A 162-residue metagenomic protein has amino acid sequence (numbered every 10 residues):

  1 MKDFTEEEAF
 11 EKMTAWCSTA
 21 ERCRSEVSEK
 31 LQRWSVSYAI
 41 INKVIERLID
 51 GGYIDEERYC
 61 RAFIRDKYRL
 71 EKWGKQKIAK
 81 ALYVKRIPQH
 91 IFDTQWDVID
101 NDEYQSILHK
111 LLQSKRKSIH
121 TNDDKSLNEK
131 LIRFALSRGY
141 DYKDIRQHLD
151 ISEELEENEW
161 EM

Functional and structural regions predicted by a protein language model:
M1-M162: An alpha-helical, amphipathic repeat domain used for nucleic-acid recognition, typified by the mTERF helical solenoid
